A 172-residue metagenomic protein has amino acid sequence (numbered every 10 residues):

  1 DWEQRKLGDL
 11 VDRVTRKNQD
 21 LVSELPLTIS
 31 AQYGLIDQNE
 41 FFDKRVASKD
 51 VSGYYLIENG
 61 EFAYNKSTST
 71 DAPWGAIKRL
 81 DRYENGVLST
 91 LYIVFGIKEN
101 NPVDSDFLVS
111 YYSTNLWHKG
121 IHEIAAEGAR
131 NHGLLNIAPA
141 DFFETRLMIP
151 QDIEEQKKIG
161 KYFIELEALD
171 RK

Functional and structural regions predicted by a protein language model:
D1-Q19: Non-catalytic DNA-recognition/assembly elements of restriction-modification systems
D1-R5, D141, T145, P150-K172: Amphipathic alpha-helical segments with low aromatic content
L10-V11, A31, Y112: Hydrophobic aliphatic residues
T15-I36: Short beta-strand/loop turn elements enriched in aromatics
S30-D43, N85-G86: Short, basic/aromatic beta-hairpin or loop at an interaction surface
F42-S52: Short alpha-helix capping/helix-loop boundary micro-motifs
S52-W117, R130-N131, A138: A short beta-sheet element
G86-L91, A126-E154: A short glycine-rich beta-alpha junction/loop motif
